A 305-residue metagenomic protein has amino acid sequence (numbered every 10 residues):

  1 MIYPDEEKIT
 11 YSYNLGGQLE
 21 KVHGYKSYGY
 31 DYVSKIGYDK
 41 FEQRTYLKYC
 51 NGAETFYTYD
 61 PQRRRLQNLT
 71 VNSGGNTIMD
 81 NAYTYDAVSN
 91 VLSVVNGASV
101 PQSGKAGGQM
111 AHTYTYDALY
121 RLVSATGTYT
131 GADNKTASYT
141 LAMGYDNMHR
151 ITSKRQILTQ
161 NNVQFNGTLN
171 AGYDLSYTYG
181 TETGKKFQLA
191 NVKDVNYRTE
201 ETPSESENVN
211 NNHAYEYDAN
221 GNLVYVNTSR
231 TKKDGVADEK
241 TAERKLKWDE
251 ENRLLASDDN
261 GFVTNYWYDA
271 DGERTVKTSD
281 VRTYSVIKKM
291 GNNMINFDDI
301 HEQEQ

Functional and structural regions predicted by a protein language model:
M1-P4, L19-V22, R44-L47, N68-L69 (+7 more regions): Beta-strand-dense domains in secreted/periplasmic systems and polymorphic toxin scaffolds
I2, Y13, Y38, K48 (+8 more regions): Hydrophobic alpha-helical segments, especially N-terminal targeting/anchoring helices
D5-E7, Y30-Y32, N51-A53, T77-M79 (+5 more regions): Short, small/polar residue-rich loop motifs at catalytic or cofactor-binding pockets
E7, K26-Y28, G52-A53, N72-G75 (+8 more regions): A short acidic/small-residue loop/turn micro-motif
S12-H23, A111-Y129, E216-W267: Surface-exposed extracellular loop regions of Gram-negative outer-membrane beta-barrel proteins
R64-R65, T70, G74, D80-S99 (+2 more regions): Short, ordered secondary-structure scaffold segments
I78, Y139, G144-H149, S153-N191 (+3 more regions): Short secondary-structure transition motifs
